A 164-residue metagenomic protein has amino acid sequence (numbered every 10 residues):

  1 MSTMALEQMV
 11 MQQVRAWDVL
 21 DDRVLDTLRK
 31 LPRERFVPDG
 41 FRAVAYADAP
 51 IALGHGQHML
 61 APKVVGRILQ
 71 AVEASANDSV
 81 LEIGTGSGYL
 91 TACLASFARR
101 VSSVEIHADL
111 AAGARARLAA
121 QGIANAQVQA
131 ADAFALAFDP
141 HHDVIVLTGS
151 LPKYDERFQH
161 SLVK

Functional and structural regions predicted by a protein language model:
M1-L81, Y89-A92, F97, L110-A116: Class I SAM-dependent transferase core
E73-K164: Conserved nucleotide-cofactor-binding alpha/beta core module
